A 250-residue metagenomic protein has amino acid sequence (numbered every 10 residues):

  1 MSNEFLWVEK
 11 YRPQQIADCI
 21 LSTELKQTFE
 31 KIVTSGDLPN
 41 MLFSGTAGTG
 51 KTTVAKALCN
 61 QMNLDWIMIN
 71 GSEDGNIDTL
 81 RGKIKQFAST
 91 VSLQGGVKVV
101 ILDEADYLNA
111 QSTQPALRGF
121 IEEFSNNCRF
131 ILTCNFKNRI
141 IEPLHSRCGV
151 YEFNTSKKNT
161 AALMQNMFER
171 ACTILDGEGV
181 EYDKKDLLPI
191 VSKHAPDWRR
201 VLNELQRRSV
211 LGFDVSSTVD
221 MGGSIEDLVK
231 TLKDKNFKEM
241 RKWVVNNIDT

Functional and structural regions predicted by a protein language model:
M1-K158, Q165-N166, P189, Q206: P-loop/Walker A NTP-binding region and its immediately flanking N-terminal helices in P-loop NTPase folds
T23, S35, Q165-T250: AAA+ P-loop NTPase domains with strong preference for DNA replication initiators and clamp-loader complexes
